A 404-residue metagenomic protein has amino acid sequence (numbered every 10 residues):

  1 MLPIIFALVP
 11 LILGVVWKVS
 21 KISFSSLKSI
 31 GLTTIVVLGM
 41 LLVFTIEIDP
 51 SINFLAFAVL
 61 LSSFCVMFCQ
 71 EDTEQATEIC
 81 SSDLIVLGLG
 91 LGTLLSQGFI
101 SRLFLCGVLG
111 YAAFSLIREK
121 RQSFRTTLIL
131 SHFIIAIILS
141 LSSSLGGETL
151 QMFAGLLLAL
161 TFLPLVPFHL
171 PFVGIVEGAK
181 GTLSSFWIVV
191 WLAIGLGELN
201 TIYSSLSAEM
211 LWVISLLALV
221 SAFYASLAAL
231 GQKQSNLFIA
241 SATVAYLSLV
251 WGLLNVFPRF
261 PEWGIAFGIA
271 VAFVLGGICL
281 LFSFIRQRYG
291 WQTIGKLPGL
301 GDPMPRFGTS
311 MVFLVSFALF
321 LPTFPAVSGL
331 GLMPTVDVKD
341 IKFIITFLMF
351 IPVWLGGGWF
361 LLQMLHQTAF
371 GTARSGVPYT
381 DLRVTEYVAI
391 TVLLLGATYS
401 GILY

Functional and structural regions predicted by a protein language model:
M1-D83: Transmembrane helix-loop-helix hairpins at membrane boundaries of multipass inner-membrane proteins
M1-P10, I46-V59, L91-L109, E148-T161 (+2 more regions): Structural signature of hydrophobic alpha-helical transmembrane segments
V15-I30, E71-L170, G174, T182 (+1 more regions): Alpha-helical multi-pass transmembrane bundles of energy-transducing inner-membrane proteins
S23, I30, V37-G39, V43-T45 (+8 more regions): Short helix-boundary/re-entrant hairpin motifs in multi-pass inner-membrane proteins
E198, V315-V336, L394-Y404: Alpha-helical transmembrane segments and their membrane-interface junctions in multi-pass membrane proteins
V250-R259, G329-I345: Interfacial segments of multi-pass membrane proteins
G268-W291, K342-D381: Predominantly late transmembrane helices and immediately cytosolic-facing juxtamembrane segments
M304-G308, G358-Y404: Cytoplasmic/organellar membrane-interface segments at the starts of transmembrane helices in multi-pass inner-membrane
